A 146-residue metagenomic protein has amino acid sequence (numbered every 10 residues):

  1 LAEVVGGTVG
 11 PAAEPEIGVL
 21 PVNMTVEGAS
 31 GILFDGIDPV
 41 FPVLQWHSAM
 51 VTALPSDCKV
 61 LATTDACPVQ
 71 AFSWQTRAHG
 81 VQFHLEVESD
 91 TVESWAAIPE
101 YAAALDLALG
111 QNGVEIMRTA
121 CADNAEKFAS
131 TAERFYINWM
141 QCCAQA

Functional and structural regions predicted by a protein language model:
L1-G31: Cysteine-nucleophile active-site neighborhood
G10, M24-A146: Amide-donor transfer/coupling interface in amidating biosynthetic enzymes
